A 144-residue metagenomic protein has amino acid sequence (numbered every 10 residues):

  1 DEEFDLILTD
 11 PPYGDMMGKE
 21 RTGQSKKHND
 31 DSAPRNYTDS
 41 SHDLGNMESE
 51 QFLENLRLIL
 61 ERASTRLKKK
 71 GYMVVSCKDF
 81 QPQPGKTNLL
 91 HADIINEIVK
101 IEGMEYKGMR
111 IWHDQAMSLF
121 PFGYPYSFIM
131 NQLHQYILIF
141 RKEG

Functional and structural regions predicted by a protein language model:
D1-G144: Class I S-adenosyl-L-methionine-dependent methyltransferase catalytic core
